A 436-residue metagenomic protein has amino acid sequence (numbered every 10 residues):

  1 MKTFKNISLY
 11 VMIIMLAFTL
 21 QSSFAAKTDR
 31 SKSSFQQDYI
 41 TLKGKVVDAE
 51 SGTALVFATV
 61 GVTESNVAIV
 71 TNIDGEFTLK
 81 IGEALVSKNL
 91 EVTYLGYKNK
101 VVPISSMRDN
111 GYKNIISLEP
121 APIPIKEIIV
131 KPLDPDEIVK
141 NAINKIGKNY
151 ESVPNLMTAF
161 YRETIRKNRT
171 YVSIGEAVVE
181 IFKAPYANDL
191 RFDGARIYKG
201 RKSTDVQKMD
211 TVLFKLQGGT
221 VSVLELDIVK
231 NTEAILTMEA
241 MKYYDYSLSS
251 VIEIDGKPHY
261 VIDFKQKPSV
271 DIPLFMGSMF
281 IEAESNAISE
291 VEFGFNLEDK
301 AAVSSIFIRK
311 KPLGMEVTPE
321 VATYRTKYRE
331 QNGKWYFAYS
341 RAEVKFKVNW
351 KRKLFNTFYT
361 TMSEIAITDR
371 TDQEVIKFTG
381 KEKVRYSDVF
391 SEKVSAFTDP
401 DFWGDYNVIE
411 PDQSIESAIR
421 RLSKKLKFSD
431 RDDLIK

Functional and structural regions predicted by a protein language model:
M1-I40, V60, I125, K436: Bacterial Sec-dependent N-terminal signal peptides
R30-K32, V101, G111, I115-Y244 (+3 more regions): Surface-exposed, low-complexity/disordered segments and acidic/polar micro-motifs at processing/linker regions
K32-L55: Structural motif
L42-D48, G75-F77, I116, I128: A short, amphipathic beta-strand motif
N66-E76: Short, acidic Ser/Thr/Gly-rich low-complexity loop/linker segments typical of extracellular and cell-surface proteins
L79-S87: Short Pro-Gly-centered beta-turn/loop motif in secreted/extracellular proteins
E91-V102: A short, solvent-exposed loop/turn motif at the edges and junctions of modular extracellular/periplasmic domains
T232-E282, A287-G294, R329, W335: Extended beta-strand-rich segments in extracellular/periplasmic secretory proteins, especially within noncatalytic
